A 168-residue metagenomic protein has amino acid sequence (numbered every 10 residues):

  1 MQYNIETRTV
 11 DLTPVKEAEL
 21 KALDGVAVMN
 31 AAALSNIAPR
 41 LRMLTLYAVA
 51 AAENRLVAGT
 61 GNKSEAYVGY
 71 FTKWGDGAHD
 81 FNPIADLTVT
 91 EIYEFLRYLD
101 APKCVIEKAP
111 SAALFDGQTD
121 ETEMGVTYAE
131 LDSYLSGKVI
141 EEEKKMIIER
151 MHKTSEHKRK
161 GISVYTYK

Functional and structural regions predicted by a protein language model:
M1-Y67: ATP-dependent adenylation/nucleotidyltransferase module used to activate substrates
Y3, A22, V26, A52-E53 (+6 more regions): Change "in soluble alpha/beta enzymes" to "in soluble alpha/beta proteins
R8, C104-V105, E143, H157: Secondary-structure boundary/capping residues
L12, K16, V89, Y128-L131 (+1 more regions): Alpha-helix initiation and N-capping motif
E19-L23, I37, V105, Y134 (+2 more regions): Generic structural signal of hydrophobic/aromatic residues within well-ordered alpha-helices of folded domains
L34-R42, R55-T127: Catalytic subdomain that performs nucleotidyl-dependent activation
L46, I92, I148: Aromatic/hydrophobic pocket-lining residues that form π-stacking "cages" and hydrophobic walls in ligand
G77, Q118-K168: Peripheral terminal appendages
